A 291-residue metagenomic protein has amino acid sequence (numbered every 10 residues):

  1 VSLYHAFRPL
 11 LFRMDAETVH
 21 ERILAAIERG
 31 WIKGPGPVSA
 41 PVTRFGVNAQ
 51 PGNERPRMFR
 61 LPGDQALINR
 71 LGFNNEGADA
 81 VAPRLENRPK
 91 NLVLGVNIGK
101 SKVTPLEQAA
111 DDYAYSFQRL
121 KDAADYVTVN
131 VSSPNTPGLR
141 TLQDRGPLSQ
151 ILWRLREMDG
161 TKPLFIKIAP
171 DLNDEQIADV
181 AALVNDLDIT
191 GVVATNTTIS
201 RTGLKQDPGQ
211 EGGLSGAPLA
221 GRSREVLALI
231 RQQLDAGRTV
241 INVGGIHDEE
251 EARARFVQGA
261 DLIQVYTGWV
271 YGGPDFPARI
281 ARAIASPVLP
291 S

Functional and structural regions predicted by a protein language model:
V1-L94, K100-S101: N-terminal capping/small domains of soluble enzymes
L24-G30, P35-P41, S133-D144, I177 (+3 more regions): Glycine/Thr-rich beta-alpha phosphate-binding loop at enzyme active sites
A40-Q50, N69, L94-I98, V127-N130 (+5 more regions): Hydrophobic faces of well-ordered beta-strands that scaffold small-molecule active sites in alpha/beta enzyme cores
G52-Q65, R201-G216, T267-S291: C-terminal helical cap(s) of enzyme catalytic domains, especially alpha/beta-barrels
Q65-N69, N75-V93, Q143-L164, E211-R238 (+1 more regions): Alpha-helix-loop-beta-strand connector modules within alpha/beta enzyme cores
G99-V103, S132-P134, K167-D171, T195-I199 (+2 more regions): Active-site beta-loop-alpha junctions enriched in small/polar residues
S101-A114, T141, I166-N185: Active-site glycine- and acidic-residue-rich loops that bind and position anionic ligands or nucleotide-like cofactors
L172-D186, R231-A236, I246-I263: Catalytic cores of alpha/beta
